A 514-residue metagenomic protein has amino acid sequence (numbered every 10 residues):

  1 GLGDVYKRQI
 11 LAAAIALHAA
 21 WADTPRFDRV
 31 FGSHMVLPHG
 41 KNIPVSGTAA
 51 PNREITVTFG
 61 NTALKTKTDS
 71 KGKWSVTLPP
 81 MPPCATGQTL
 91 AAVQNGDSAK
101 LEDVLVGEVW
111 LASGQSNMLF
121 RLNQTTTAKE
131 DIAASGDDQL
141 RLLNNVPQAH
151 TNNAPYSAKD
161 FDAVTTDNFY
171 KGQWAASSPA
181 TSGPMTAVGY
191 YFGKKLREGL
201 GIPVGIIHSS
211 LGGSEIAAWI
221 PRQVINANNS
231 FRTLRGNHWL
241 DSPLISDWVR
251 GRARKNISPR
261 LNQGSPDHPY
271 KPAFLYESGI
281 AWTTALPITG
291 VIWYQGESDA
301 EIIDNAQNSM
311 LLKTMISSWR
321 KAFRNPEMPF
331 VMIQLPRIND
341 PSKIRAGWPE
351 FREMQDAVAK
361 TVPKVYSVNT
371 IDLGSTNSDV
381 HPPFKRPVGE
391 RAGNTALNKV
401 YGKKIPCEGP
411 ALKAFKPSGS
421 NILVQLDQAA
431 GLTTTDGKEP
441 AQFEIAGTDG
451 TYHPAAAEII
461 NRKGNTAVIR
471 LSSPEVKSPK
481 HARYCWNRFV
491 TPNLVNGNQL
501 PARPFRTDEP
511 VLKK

Functional and structural regions predicted by a protein language model:
G1-Y6: Short, small-residue-biased leader/transition segments that mark boundaries at the very start of proteins
R8-H18: Bacterial N-terminal signal peptides
W21-K514: Cell-envelope and extracellular/periplasmic
